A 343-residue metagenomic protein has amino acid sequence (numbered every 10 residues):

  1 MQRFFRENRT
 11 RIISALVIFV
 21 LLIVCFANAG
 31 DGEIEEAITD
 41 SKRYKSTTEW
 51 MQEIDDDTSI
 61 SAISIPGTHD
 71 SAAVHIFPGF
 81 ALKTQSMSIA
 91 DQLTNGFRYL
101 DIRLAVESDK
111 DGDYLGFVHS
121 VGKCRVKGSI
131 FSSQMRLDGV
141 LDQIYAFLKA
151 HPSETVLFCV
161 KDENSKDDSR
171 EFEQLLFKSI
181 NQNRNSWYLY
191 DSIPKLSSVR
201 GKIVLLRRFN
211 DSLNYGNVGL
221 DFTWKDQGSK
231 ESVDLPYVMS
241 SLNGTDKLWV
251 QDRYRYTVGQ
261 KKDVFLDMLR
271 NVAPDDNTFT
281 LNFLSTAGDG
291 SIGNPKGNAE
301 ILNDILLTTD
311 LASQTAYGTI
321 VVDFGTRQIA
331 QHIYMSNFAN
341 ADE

Functional and structural regions predicted by a protein language model:
Q2-L16: N-terminal Sec-pathway targeting helices
I13-F26: Hydrophobic membrane-insertion alpha-helices, especially the h-region of bacterial N-terminal signal peptides
V24-N95, S108-A146, A150, L213 (+1 more regions): Long, acidic (Asp/Glu-rich), low-complexity accessory segments flanking structured domains
S61-I63, L100-I102, V156-F158, L205-R207 (+2 more regions): Hydrophobic faces of well-ordered beta-strands that scaffold small-molecule active sites in alpha/beta enzyme cores
N95-L100, H151-L157, R200-K202, D275-N277 (+1 more regions): Loop/turn elements at helix/coil->beta-strand transitions in domains of secreted/extracellular proteins
F97-K110, D162-S165: Aromatic-lined carbohydrate-binding surfaces of glycoside hydrolases
S129-N183: Catalytic cores of phosphodiester-bond-cleaving enzymes
N181-Q314: Surface-exposed substrate-engagement region within the catalytic domains of secreted or surface-exposed extracellular
